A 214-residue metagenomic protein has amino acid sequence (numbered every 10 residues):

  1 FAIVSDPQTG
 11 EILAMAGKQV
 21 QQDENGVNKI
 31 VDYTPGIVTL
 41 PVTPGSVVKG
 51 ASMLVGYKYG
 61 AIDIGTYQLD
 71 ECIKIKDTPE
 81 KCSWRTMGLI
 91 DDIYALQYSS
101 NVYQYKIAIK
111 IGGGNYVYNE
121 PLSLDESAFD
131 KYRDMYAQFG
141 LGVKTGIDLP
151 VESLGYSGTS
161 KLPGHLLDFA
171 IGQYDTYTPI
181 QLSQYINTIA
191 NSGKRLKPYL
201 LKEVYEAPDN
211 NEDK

Functional and structural regions predicted by a protein language model:
A2-L40, G45, A51-K214: Beta-lactam-recognizing serine transpeptidase/beta-lactamase-like catalytic domain environment
